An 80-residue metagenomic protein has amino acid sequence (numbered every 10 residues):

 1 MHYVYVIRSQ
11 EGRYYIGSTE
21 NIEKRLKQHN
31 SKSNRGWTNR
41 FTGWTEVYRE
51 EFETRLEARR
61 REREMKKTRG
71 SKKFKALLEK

Functional and structural regions predicted by a protein language model:
M1-R35, N39-S71, A76-K80: GIY-YIG nuclease catalytic motif and its immediate N-terminal context
